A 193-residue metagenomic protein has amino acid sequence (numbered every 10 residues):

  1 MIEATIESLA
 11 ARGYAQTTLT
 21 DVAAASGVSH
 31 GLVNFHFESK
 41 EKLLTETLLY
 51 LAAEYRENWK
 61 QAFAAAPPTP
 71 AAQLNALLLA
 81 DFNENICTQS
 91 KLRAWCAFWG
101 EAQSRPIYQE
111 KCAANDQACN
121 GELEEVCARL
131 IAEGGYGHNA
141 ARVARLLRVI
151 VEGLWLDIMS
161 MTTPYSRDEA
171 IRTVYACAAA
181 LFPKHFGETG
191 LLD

Functional and structural regions predicted by a protein language model:
M1-I6, V22, T47-L51, Y55 (+1 more regions): Generic hydrophobic, amphipathic alpha-helix propensity
A4-A11, N58-A62, A94, F98 (+1 more regions): Solvent-exposed, amphipathic alpha-helical segments
A4-K42, E46: Helix-turn-helix
L32, L49-L51, E57-N58, F63-A64: Small/polar-rich, solvent-exposed N-terminal microdomains that initiate assembly or binding
E38-K42, E46, P68, I86 (+5 more regions): Residues in soluble alpha-helical coiled-coils and helical-bundle/repeat scaffolds
E46, K60-S90, A140-L147, D193: Hydrophobic alpha-helical connector segments
A72-Q73, I86-E110, M159: Amphipathic alpha-helical segments used for helix-helix packing
Q109-A113, Q117, L130-D193: Hydrophobic/aromatic-rich alpha-helical bundle segments in the mid-to-C-terminal region
